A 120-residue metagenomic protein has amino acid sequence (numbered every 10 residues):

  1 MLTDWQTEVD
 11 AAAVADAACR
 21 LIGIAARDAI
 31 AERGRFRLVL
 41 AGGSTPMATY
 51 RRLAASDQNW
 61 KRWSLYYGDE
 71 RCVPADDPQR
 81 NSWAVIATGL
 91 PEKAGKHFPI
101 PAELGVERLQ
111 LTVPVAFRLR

Functional and structural regions predicted by a protein language model:
M1-L2, W60-R120: Ligand-binding beta-strand-loop-alpha-helix segment within the catalytic cores of soluble metabolic enzymes
M1-L38, V115-A116: N-terminal glycine-/serine-/threonine-rich phosphate-binding loop
Q6, Y50-R51, S64: Boundary/activation segment at the start of structured domains
I30-E32, D57-W63: Phosphate-handling active-site elements
L40-T45: Glycine-rich beta-strand-to-loop/alpha-helix junction loops that act as flexible
P46-Y50, V73-D76: Short active-site-adjacent helix-start/loop capping segments
T49-D57: Histidine-anchored nucleotide/phosphate-binding helix
